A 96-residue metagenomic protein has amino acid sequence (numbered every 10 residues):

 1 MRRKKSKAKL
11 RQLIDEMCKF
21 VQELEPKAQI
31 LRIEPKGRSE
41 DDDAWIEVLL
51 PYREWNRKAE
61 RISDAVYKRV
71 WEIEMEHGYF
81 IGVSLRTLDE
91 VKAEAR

Functional and structural regions predicted by a protein language model:
M1-L13: N-terminal presequence-like segments and adjacent domain-start helices
I14-M17, V21, I46-V48, V66 (+1 more regions): Hydrophobic beta-strand residues in large extracellular and virion-surface proteins
K19-I30, I73-G78: Short secondary-structure junctions
P26-L49: Short edge beta-strands and adjacent turn/loop segments
I33-R38, D64, V83-T87: Feature detects long, helix-prone N-terminal segments enriched in hydrophobes
A44-D64: A short interface-forming secondary-structure element
R57-H77: An amphipathic, aromatic/His-enriched active-site/gating alpha helix that lines ligand/cofactor pockets
W71-R96: A short amphipathic beta-strand at an alpha->beta junction
